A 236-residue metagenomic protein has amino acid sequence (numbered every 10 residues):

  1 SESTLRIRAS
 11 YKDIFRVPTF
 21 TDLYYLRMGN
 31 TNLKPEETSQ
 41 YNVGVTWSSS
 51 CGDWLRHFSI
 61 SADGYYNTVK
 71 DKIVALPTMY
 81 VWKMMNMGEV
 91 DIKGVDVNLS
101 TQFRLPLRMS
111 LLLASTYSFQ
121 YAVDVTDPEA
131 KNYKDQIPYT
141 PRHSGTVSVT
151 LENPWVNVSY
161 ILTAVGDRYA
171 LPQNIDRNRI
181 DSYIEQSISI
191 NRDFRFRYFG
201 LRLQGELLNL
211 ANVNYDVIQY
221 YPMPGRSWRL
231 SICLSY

Functional and structural regions predicted by a protein language model:
S1, V43-W47, V97-T101, S115 (+5 more regions): Residues on the lipid-exposed face of transmembrane beta-strands in outer-membrane beta-barrel proteins
E2, D13, L151-W155, F194-Y198 (+1 more regions): A generic beta-sheet turn/junction motif
E2, R6, K12-V69, L76-P106 (+1 more regions): Outer-membrane beta-barrel signature, preferentially recognizing the C-terminal barrel domain of Gram-negative
F20-L26, D71-Y80, Q120-Y133, I161-L162 (+2 more regions): Outer-membrane beta-barrel translocator domains and adjoining extracellular loop/strand segments of Gram-negative
E37, P141, S182, P224 (+1 more regions): Short acidic-hydrophobic sequence patches enriched in Asp/Glu that either
C51, D63, Q173-I180, S187-N191: Short, glycine/charged-rich beta-strand-loop motifs at protein surfaces that mediate ligand recognition and catalysis
D53-T68, M85-Y169, Y198, R202 (+1 more regions): Gram-negative outer-membrane beta-barrel transporters
K70, R104, A164-L171, R179 (+1 more regions): C-terminal beta-signal and adjacent terminal beta-strands/loops of Gram-negative outer-membrane beta-barrel proteins
